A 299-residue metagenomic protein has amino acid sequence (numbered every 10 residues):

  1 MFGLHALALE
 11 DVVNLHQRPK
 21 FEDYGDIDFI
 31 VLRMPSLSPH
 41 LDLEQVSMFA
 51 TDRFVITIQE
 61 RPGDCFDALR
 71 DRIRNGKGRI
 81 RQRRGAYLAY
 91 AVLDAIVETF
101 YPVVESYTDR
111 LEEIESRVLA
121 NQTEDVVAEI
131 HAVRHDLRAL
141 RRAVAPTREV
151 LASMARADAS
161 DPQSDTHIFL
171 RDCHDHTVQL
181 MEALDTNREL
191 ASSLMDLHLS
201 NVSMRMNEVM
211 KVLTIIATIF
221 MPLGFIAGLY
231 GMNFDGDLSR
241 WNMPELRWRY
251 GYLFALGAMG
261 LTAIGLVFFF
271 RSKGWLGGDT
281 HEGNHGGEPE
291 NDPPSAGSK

Functional and structural regions predicted by a protein language model:
M1-S164, F169-T186, M243-L246, G251-A255 (+1 more regions): Peripheral, non-transmembrane regulatory/ligand-interaction domains of membrane transport proteins
S47, S200-S203, G224: Short linear Ser/Thr-Pro motifs
A89, L93, E115, V127 (+5 more regions): Alpha-helical structural signal
S106, L184, R188-A191, I216-L223 (+1 more regions): Hydrophobic alpha-helical transmembrane segments in multi-pass membrane proteins
V178-I215: Membrane-interface, cytosolic juxtamembrane amphipathic helix immediately N-terminal to a transmembrane helix, enriched
R205-S239, L253-A263: Bilayer-spanning, highly hydrophobic alpha-helical transmembrane segments
G231, V267-R271: Juxtamembrane cytosolic interface motif at the C-terminal end of transmembrane helices
